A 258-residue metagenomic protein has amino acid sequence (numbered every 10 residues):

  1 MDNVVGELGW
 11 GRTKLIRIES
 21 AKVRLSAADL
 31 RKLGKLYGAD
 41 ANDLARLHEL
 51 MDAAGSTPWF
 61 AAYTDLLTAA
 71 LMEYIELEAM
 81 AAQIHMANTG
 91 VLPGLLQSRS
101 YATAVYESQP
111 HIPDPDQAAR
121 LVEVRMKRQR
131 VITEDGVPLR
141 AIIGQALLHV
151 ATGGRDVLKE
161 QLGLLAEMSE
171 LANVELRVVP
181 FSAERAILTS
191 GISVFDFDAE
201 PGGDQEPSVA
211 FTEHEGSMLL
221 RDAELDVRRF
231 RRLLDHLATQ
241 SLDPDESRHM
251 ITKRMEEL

Functional and structural regions predicted by a protein language model:
M1-P58: Basic, Lys/Arg-rich alpha-helical nucleic-acid-recognition elements, primarily the DNA-binding modules of transcription
G6, H48, F60-L67, Y106-S108 (+1 more regions): Short coil/turn segments at secondary-structure boundaries
E19, E78, E213: Acidic-residue sensor for enzyme active/binding pockets
K32-G34, D43-R46, A61-A62, I75 (+4 more regions): Short alpha-helix boundary/capping motifs
Y37, W59-Y63, Y74, F197 (+2 more regions): Aromatic side chains
L44-A79: Short, charged recognition helix plus adjacent turn of helix-turn-helix-like nucleic-acid-binding domains
Q83-L258: Hydrophobic protein-protein interaction segments
